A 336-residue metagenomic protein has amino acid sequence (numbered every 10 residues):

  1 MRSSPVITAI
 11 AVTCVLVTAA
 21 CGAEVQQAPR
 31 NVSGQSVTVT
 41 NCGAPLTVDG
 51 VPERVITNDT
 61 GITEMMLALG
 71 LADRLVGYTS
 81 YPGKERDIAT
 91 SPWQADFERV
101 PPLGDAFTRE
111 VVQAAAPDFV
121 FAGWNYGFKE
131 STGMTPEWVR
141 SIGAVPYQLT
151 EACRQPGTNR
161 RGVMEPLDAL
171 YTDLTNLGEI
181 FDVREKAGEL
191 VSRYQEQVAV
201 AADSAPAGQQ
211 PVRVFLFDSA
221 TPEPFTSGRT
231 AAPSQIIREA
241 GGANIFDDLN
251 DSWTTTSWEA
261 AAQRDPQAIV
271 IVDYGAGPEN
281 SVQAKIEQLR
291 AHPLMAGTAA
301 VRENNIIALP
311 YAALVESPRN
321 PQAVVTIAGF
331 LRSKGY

Functional and structural regions predicted by a protein language model:
R2-M65, N176-L216, S333-Y336: Bacterial Sec-exported substrate-binding components of ABC uptake systems
N41-G43, V100-E110, E130, N250-S257: Short helix-initiation/N-cap motifs at beta->coil->alpha
D59-A115, F119-V120, W124-F128, I245: A short, structured surface patch at a secondary-structure boundary
G61-E64, Y81-K84, F119, N125-K129 (+5 more regions): Solvent-exposed loop/turn segments at secondary-structure junctions within structured extracellular/periplasmic domains
K84-E85, Y126-M134, A144-N176, Q209-A232: Extracytoplasmic ligand-binding site segments that recognize negatively charged/polar headgroups
G104, T226-W253: Alpha-helical, coiled-coil/dimerization segments enriched in small aliphatic residues
T108-F119, M134, T256-D265: Short helices/loops that flank or line small-molecule/ion binding pockets
M164-D173, D248-L249, V270-Y336: Structured C-terminal subdomain patch of bacterial secreted/periplasmic proteins
